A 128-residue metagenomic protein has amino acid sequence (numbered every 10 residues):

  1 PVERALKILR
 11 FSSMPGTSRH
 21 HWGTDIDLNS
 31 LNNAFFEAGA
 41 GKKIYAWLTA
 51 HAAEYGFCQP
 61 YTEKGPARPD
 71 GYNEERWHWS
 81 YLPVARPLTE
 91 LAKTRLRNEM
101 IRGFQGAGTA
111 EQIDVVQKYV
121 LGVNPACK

Functional and structural regions predicted by a protein language model:
P1-K128: Cell-envelope/glycan interface and biosynthesis
